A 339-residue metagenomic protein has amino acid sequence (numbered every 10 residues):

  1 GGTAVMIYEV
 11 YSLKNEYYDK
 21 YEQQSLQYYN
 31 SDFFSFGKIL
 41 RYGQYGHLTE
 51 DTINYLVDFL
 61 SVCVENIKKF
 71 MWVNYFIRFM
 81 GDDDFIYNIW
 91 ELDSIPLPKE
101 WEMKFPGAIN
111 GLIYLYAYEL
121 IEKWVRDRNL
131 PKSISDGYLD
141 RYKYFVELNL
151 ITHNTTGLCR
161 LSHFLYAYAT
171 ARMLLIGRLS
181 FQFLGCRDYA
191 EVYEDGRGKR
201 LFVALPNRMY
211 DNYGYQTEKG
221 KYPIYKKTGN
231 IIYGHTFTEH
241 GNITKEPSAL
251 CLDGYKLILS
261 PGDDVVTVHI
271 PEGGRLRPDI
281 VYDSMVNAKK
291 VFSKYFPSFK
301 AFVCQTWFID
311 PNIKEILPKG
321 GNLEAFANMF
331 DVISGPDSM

Functional and structural regions predicted by a protein language model:
G2-L276, K294-A301, N312-M339: Non-catalytic substrate-recognition and accessory regions of acyl/acetyltransferase enzymes
L276-F292: Conserved acetyl-CoA-binding loop-helix of GNAT-fold acetyltransferases
C304-I309: An acidic- and aromatic-residue-enriched active-site/binding cleft used to recognize and process polar
